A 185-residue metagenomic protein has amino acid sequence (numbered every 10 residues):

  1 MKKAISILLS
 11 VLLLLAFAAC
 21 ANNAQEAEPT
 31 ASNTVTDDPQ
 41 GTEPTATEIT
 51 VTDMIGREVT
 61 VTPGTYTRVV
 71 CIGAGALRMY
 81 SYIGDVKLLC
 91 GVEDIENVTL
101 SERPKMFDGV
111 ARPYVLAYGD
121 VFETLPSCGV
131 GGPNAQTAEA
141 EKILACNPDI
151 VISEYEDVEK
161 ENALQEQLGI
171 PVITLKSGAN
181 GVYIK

Functional and structural regions predicted by a protein language model:
K2-N23: Sec-dependent N-terminal signal peptides of Gram-positive bacterial secreted proteins and lipoproteins
L13, G75-A76, D157-V158: Alpha-helix capping/helix-boundary segments
C20-S81: Bacterial Sec-exported substrate-binding components of ABC uptake systems
T60-V61, T65, T137-P148, Q167: Short helices/loops that flank or line small-molecule/ion binding pockets
R68-I72, C90-E93, I150-E154, V172-K176: Structural recognition of the beta-strand scaffold that forms the well-ordered cores of secreted hydrolase catalytic
L77-L144, I150, Y155: A short, structured surface patch at a secondary-structure boundary
I150, K160-K185: Extracytoplasmic substrate-binding proteins
